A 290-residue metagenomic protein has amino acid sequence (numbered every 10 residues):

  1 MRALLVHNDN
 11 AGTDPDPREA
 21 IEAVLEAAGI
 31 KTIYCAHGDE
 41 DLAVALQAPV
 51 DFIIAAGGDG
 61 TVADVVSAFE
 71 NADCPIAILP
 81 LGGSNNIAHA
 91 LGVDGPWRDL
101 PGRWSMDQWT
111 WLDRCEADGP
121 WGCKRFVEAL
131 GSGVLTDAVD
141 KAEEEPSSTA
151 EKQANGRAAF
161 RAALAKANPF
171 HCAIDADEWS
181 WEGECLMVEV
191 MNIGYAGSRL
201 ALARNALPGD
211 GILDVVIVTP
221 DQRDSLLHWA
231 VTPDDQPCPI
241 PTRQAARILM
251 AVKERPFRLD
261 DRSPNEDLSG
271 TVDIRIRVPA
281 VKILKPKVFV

Functional and structural regions predicted by a protein language model:
M1-A56, A63, N71, R98-G102 (+1 more regions): ATP/NTP phosphate-donor binding region
L4-V6, E19, A28, I33-A36 (+2 more regions): Catalytic core of DAGKc-family lipid kinases
N8-D9, H37, L81, V218-P220 (+1 more regions): Cofactor-binding loop segments of dinucleotide-utilizing enzymes, especially the Rossmann-like FAD- and NAD(P)+-binding
T61-V65, L112: Short glycine/serine/threonine-rich phosphate/pyrophosphate-binding segments that cradle anionic phosphate groups
G131, L135, E189-R204: Glycine-rich phosphate/pyrophosphate-binding beta-alpha loops
L135-A138, E182-E184, Y195-R199, R223-L226: Short acidic/glycine-rich loop or secondary-structure boundary segments that cap or lie
P146-A154, A196-S225: Gly/Ser/Thr-rich active-site loops/lids in small-molecule metabolic enzymes that frequently grip phosphoryl groups
A176-D177, E182, L207-D210, I217-V290: ATP/nucleoside-binding phosphotransfer catalytic cores, i.e., glycine-rich phosphate-binding loops
